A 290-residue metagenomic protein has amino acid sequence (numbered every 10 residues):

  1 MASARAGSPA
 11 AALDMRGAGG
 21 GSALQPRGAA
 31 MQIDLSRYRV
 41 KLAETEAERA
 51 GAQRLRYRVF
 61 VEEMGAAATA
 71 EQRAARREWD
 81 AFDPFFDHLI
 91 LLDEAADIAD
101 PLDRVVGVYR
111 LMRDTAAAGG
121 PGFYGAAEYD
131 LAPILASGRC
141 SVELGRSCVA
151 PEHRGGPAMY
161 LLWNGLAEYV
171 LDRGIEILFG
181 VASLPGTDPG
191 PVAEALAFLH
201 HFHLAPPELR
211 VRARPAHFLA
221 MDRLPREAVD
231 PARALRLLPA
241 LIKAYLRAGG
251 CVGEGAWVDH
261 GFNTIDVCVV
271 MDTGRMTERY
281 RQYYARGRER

Functional and structural regions predicted by a protein language model:
A2-E46: Conserved N-terminal entry element of GNAT/NAT acetyltransferase domains
G21-G28, F60-E71, P191, L219-L224: Short, positively charged
L24-A30, A75-E78, E94-A99, A127-L135 (+2 more regions): Intrinsically disordered, low-complexity boundary segments flanking structured domains
A29-V106, R110-T115: Short amphipathic alpha-helix that is part of the acyltransferase structural core
A66, E78-F82, V170, L196 (+2 more regions): Alpha-helix boundary/capping detector
F86-H88, T264-C268: Short hydrophobic/aromatic beta-strand or adjacent loop that forms the aromatic wall/cage of a ligand/substrate-binding
L111-C251, A256-I265, M276: Acyl-donor binding region in acyl/amide transferases
C268-R290: Long, continuous compositionally biased terminal/linker segments
